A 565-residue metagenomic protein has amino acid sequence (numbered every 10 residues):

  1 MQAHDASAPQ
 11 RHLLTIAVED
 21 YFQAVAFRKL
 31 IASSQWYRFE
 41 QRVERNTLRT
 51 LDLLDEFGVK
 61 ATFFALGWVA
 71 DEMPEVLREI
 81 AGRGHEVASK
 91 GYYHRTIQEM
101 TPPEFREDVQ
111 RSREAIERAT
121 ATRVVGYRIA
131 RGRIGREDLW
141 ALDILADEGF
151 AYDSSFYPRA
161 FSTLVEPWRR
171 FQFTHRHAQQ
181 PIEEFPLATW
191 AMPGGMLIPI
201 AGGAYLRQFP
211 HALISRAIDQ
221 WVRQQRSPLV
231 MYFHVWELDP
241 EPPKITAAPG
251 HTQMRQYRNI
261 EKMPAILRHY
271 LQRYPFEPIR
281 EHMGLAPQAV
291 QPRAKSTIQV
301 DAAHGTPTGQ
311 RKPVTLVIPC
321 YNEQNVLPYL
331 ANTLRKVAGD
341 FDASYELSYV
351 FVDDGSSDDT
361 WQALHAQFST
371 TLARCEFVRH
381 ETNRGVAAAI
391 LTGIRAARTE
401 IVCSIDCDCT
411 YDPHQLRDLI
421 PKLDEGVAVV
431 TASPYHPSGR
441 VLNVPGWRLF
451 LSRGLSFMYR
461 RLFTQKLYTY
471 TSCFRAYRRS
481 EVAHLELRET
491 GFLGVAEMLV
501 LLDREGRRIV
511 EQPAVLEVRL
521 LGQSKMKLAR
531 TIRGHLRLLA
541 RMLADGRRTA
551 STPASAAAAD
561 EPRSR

Functional and structural regions predicted by a protein language model:
Q2-E86, Y93: Active-site beta->alpha N-cap acidic-glycine motif
F57-D138, F150-A151, S155-S162, Q180-P181 (+1 more regions): Metal-dependent polysaccharide deacetylase catalytic core of the NodB/CE4 family, i.e., the active-site-bearing domain
T122-V125, I129-P228, Y232: Active-site-adjacent pocket scaffolds in enzyme catalytic domains
S296-K312, L462-Q465, L487-R565: Hydrophobic helical membrane-anchoring modules
I298-K336, S344: N-proximal low-complexity "stem/linker" segments adjacent to membrane-targeting elements
V350, W361-A396: Conserved donor nucleotide-binding strand/loop of the catalytic core
D353-Q362, C409: A conserved acidic beta->alpha catalytic loop
H380-A396, I401, P413-F492, R519-A529 (+3 more regions): Acceptor/aglycone-binding surface of glycosyltransferases and processive sugar-polymer synthases
